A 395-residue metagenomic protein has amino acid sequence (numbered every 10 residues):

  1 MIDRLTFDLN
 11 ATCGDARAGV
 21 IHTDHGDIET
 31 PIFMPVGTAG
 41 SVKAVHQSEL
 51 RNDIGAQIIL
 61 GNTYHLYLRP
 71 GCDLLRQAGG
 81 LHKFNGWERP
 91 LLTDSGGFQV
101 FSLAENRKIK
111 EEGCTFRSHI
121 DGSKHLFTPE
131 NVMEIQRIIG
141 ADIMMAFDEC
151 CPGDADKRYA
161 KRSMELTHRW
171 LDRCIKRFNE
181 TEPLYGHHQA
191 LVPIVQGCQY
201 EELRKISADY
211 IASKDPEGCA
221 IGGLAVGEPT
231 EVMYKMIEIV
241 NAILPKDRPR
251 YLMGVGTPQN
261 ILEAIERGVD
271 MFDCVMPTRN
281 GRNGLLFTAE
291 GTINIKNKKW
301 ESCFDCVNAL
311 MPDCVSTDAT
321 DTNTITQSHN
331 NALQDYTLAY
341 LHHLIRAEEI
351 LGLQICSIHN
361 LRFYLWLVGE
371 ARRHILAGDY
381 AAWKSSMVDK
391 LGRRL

Functional and structural regions predicted by a protein language model:
M1-L184, T292-I293, N297-E301: Non-catalytic, usually N-terminal nucleic-acid engagement modules in DNA/RNA processing proteins
M1-T23, I28-P35, K43-A44, D148-D154 (+2 more regions): C-terminal extensions of enzymes
G26, I59, D94, Q136 (+5 more regions): Conserved, mostly hydrophobic/aromatic
S118, H187, Y380: Long C-terminal interaction/binding lobes of large macromolecular proteins
V132, S163, T167-W170, C174 (+5 more regions): Alpha-helical packing segments of well-folded alpha/beta enzyme cores
G140, L171, I175-F178, E182 (+4 more regions): Structural signal for hydrophobic packing residues in well-ordered secondary-structure cores of soluble enzyme domains
G153-D156, K161, G218-L224, I350-L353: Glycine- and acidic
E165, R177, T181, G186-T317 (+1 more regions): Glycine-rich phosphate/ribose-binding loops and adjacent secondary-structure elements that form binding surfaces
